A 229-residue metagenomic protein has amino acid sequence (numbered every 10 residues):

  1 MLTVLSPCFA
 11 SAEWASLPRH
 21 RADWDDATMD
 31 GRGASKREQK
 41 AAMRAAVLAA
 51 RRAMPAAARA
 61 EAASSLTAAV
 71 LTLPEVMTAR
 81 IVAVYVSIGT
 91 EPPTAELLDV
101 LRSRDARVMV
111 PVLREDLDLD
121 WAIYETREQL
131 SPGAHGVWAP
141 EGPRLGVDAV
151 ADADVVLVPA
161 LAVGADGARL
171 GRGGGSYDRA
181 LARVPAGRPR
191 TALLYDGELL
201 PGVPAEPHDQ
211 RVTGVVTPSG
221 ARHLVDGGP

Functional and structural regions predicted by a protein language model:
L2-D152: N-terminal active-site beta-alpha-beta segment that forms phosphate/nucleotide-binding and substrate-recognition loops
L2-E38, A42, A49-A53, P132 (+3 more regions): Surface-exposed, charge/polar-rich loops and edge strands
V47, V84, V108, L157 (+2 more regions): A residue-level signal for conserved active-site and pocket-lining positions in enzyme catalytic cores
V86, A160, S219: Glycine-rich, N-terminal phosphate-binding loop of Rossmann-like dinucleotide-binding domains
I88-T90, L161-A165: Short glycine-rich anion-binding loops that position phosphate/pyrophosphate groups of nucleotides and phosphorylated
D99-S103, R172-R183: A short, gly/pro- and small-residue-rich
P140, P159-L161: A structured binding-face within diverse protein domains that lines the active/interaction site
